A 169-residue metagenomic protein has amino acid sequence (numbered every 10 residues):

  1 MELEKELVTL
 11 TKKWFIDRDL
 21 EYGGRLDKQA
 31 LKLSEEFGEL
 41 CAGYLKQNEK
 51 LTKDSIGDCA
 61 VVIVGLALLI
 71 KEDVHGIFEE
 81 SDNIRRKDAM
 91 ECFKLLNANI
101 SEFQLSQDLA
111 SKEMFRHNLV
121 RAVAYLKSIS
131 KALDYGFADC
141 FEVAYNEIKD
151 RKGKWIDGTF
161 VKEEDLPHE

Functional and structural regions predicted by a protein language model:
M1-E169: Flexible "arm" and connector segments at domain edges
